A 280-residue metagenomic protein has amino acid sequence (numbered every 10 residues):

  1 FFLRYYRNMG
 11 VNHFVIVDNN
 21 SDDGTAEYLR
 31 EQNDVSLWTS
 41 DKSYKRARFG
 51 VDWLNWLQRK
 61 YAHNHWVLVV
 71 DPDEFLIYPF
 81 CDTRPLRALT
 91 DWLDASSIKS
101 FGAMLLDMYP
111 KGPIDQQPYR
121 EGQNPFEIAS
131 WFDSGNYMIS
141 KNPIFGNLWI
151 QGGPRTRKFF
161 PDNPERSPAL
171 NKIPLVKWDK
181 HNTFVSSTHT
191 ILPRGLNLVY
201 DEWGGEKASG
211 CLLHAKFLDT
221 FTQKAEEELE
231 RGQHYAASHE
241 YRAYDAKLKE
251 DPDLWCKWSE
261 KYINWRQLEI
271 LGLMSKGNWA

Functional and structural regions predicted by a protein language model:
F1-G10: Short, well-formed alpha-helical segments that are part of the catalytic scaffolds of diverse glycosyltransferases
Y5, W56-K60, W92: A generic secondary-structure signal
G10-V11, H63, D71, S97: Short loop/turn motifs at secondary-structure junctions
N12-N20: Short beta-strand/loop segment that forms part of the nucleotide-sugar
G24-V69, I77-T83: Active-site-proximal specificity loops/subdomain of glycosyltransferases
D73-L76, L105: Core active-site phosphate/anionic-ligand binding loop and the adjoining beta-turn-alpha structural block in enzyme
F80-A280: Catalytic-site signature of metal-activated, phosphate-bearing donor transferases, centered on the GT-A/GT-A-like
